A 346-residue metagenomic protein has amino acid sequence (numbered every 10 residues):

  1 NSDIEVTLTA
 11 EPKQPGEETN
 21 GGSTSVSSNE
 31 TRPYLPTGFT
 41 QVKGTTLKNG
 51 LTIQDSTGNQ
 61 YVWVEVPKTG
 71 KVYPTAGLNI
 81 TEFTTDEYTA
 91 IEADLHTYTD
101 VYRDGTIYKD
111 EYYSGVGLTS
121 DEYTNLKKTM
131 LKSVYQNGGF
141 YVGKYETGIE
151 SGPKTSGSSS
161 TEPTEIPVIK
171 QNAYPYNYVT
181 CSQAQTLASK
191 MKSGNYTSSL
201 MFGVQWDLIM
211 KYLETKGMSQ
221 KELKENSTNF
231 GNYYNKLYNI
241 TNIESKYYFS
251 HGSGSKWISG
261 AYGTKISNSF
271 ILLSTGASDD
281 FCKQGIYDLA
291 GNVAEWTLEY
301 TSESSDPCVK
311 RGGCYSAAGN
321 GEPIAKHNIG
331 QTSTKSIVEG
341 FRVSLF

Functional and structural regions predicted by a protein language model:
N1-G16: Conserved "repeat-terminator" motif of extracellular CCP/Sushi domains
K13-Q14, P67-K71, E146-I149, L298-S304 (+2 more regions): Acidic glycine-/aspartate-rich tracts in secreted/extracellular proteins
G16-P74: GGW-centered surface loops in extracellular recognition modules
N20, Y178-K192, T197, M201 (+3 more regions): Disulfide-stabilized, aromatic/cysteine-rich ligand-recognition loop
T57-G58, D86-D288: Short aromatic-cysteine micro-motif
G70-L78, I149-T155, A318-G321: Short, solvent-exposed loop/turn elements at domain surfaces
A290-E299: Active-site-proximal beta-strands of protease catalytic cores
